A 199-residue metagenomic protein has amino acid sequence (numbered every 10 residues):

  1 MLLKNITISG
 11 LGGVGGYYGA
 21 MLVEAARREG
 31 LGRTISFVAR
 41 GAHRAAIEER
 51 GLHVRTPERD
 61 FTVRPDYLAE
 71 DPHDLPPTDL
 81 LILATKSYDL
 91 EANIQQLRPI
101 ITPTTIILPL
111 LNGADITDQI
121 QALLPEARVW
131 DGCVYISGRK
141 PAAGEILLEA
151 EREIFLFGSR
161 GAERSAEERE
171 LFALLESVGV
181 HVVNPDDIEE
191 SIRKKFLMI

Functional and structural regions predicted by a protein language model:
M1-D60: NAD(P)+-binding Rossmann beta1-loop-alpha1 motif at the extreme N-terminus of oxidoreductases
F37, Y67-A69, F157: Generic preference for hydrophobic
A39-G41, E58, P72, L111 (+4 more regions): Residues at the C-termini of beta-strands that transition into short coil/loop
H43-A46, T117-D118, S165: Short, charged/polar "capping" segments at the starts of alpha-helices and the immediately preceding loops
F61-E145: Rossmann-like NAD(P)(H) cofactor-binding subdomain of soluble oxidoreductases
P99-I100, L123-R128, P141-M198: Internal alpha-helical scaffold of NAD(P)-dependent oxidoreductase catalytic cores
